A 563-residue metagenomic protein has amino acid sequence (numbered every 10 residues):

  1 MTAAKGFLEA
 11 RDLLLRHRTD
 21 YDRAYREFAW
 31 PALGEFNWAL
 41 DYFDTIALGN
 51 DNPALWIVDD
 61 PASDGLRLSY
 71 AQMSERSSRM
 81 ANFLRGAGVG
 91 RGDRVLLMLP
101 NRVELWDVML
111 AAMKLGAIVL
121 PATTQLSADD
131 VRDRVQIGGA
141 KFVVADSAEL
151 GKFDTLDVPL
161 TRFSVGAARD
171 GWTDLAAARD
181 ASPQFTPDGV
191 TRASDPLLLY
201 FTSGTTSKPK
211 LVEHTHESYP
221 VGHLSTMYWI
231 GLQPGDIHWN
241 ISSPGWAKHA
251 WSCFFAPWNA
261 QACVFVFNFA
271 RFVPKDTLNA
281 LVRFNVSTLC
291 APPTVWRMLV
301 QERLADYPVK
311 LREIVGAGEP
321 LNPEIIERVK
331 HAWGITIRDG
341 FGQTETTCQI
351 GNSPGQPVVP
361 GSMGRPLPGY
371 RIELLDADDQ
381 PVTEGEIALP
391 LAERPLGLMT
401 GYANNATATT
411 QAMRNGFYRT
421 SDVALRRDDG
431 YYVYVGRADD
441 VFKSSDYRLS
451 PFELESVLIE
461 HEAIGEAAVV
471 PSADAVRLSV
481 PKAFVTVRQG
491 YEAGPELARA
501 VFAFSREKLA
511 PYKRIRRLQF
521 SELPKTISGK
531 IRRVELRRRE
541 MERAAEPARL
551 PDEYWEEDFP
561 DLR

Functional and structural regions predicted by a protein language model:
D51, L55-L110, S127-R132, A176 (+1 more regions): Conserved AMP-binding/adenylate-forming core of the ANL superfamily
D51-P53, D180-F201, S207-K208, G231-I237: Conserved pre-ATP/AMP-binding loop-to-beta segment of ANL
A62-S63, F142, A148-A193: ANL superfamily adenylate-forming
L66-A71, V190, L197-V221: Conserved AMP-binding A3 loop
L126-S127, V143-D146, L289, P395 (+6 more regions): AMP-binding/adenylate-forming catalytic core of the ANL superfamily
P220-N240, P244-S287, E302: Conserved AMP-binding/adenylation subdomain of ANL enzymes
N259, V286-C290, V300-V359, R371 (+1 more regions): Gly/Ser/Thr-rich phosphate-binding loop
D378-Q411, L449, R543-A545: Conserved ATP/PPi-binding loop(s) of AMP-dependent carboxylate-activating enzymes
